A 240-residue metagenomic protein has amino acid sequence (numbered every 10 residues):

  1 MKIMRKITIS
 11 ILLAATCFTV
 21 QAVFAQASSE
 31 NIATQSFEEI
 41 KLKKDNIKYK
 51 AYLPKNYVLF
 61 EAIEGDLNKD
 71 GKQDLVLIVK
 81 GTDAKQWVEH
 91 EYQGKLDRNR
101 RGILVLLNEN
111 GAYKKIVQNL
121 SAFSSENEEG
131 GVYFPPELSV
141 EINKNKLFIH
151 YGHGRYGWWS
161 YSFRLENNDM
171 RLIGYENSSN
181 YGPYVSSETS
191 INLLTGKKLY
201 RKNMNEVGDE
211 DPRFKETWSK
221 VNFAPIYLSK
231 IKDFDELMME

Functional and structural regions predicted by a protein language model:
M1-S29: Bacterial Sec-dependent N-terminal signal peptides
Q26-I32, P136-E240: Acidic, small-residue rich beta-repeat scaffolds with periodic aromatic anchors
S28-K55, N110-G130: Blade-edge motifs of beta-propeller repeat domains
L59-L67, P135-N143: Beta-propeller blade termini
F60, R100-I103, W158: Repetitive beta-architecture junctions, highlighting loop-to-beta-strand starts across blade-like repeats
L67-V79, E141-Y151: Acidic/hydrophobic-patterned starts of short beta strands in beta-sheet-rich repeat architectures
I78-A84, L107-G111, G152-R155, N177-Y181: Short, flexible beta-strand-to-coil junctions
A84-N119, F163-L165: Beta-propeller blade repeat segments, especially FG-GAP/WD-type strand-to-loop junctions in 6- to 7-bladed propeller
